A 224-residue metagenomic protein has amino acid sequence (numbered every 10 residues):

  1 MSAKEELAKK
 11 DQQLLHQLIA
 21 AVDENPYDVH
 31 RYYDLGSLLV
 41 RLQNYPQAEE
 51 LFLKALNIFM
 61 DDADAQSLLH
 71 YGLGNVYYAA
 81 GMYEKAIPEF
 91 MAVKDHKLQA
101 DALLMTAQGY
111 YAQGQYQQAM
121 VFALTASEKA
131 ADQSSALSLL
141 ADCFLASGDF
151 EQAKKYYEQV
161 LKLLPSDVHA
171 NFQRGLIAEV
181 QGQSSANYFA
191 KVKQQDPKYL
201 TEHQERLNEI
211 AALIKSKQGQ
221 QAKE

Functional and structural regions predicted by a protein language model:
M1-H16, A186-E224: Terminal, low-structured helical/coil segments at or just beyond the last alpha-helical repeat
P26, M60, D64, K97-L98 (+3 more regions): Short coil turns that delineate tetratricopeptide repeat
H30, D64-L68, D101, S135 (+2 more regions): Start-of-helix register in tetratricopeptide repeats
Q43, G81, G114, G148 (+1 more regions): Residue-level detector of the short coil/turn that links helix A to helix B within each tetratricopeptide repeat
